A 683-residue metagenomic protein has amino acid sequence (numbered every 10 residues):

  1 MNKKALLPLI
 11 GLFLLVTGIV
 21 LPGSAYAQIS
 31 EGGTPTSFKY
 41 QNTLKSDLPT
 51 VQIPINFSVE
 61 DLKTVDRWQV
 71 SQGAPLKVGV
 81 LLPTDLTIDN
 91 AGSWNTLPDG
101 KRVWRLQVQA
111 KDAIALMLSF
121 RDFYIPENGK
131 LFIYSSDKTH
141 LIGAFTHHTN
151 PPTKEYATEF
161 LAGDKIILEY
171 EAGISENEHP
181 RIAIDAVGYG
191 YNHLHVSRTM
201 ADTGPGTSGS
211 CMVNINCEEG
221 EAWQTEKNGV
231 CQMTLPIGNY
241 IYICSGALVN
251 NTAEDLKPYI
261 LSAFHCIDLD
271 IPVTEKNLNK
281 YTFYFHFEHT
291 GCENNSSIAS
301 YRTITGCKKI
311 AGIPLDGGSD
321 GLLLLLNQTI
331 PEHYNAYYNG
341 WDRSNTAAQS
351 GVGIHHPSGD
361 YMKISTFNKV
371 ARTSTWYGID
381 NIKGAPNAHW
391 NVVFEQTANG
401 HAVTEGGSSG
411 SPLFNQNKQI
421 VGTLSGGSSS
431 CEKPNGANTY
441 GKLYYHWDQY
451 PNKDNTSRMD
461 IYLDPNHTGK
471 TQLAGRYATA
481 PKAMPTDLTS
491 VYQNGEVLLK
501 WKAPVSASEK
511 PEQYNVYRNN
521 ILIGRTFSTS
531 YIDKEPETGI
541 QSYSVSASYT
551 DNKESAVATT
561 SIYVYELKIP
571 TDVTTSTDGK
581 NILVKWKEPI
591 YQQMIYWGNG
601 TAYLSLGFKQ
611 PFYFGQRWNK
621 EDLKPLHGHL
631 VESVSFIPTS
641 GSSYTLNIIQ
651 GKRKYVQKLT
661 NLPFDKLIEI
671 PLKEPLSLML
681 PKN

Functional and structural regions predicted by a protein language model:
Q28-V103, P152-E159, D164-N250, M594-W597 (+3 more regions): Protease-domain processing segments flanking chymotrypsin-fold serine proteases, especially trypsin-like
Q107, I590-R653, L678-L680: Beta-sheet-rich sandwich/jelly-roll-like modules and their strand-loop junctions
F160-V392: Serine endopeptidase catalytic core focused on the charge-relay Asp
A247-P258, H401-L424: Catalytic nucleophile loop of clan PA
I260, V273-N277, E293-G306, A311-P314 (+1 more regions): C-terminal subregion of chymotrypsin/trypsin-like serine protease catalytic domains
H401-E405, G410, S640-N683: Aromatic- and Gly/Pro-enriched, solvent-exposed loop/edge beta-strand patches characteristic of beta-rich domains
R476-E509, N552-Q592: Pro/Thr/Ser/Gly-rich low-complexity, intrinsically disordered linker/stalk tracts
D533-K553: Beta-strand-rich modules
